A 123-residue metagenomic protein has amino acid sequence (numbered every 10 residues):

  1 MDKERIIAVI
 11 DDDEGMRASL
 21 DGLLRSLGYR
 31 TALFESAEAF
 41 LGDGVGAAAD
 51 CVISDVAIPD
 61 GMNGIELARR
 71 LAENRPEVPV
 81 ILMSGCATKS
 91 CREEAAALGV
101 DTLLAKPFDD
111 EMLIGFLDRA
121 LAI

Functional and structural regions predicted by a protein language model:
E4, A48-D50, N74-P79: His-Asp phosphorelay/catalytic-motif detector in bacterial-type signaling
E14-A32: Two-component/phosphorelay signaling modules centered on CheY-like receiver
L33-C51: Acidic, metal-coordinating helix/loop segments flanking the phosphotransfer/catalytic sites of two-component signaling
E38, G42, N63-P76: Short amphipathic alpha-helix used as the core "switch/output" element in two-component signaling
V56-P59: The short loop immediately C-terminal to the conserved phospho-acceptor aspartate in CheY-like receiver
M62, E66, A87-L103: Alpha4 helix (beta4-alpha4-beta5 surface) of REC/receiver domains from two-component response regulators
S90, F108-D118: C-terminal output helix
